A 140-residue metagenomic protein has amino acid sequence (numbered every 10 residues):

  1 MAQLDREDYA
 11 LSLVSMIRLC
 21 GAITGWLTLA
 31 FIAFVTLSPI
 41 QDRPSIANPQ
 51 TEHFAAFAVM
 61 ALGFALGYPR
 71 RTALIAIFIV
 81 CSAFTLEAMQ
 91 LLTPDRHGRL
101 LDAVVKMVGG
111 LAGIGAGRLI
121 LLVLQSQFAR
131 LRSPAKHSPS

Functional and structural regions predicted by a protein language model:
A2-A103, M107, L111-S140: Bulky hydrophobic segments
